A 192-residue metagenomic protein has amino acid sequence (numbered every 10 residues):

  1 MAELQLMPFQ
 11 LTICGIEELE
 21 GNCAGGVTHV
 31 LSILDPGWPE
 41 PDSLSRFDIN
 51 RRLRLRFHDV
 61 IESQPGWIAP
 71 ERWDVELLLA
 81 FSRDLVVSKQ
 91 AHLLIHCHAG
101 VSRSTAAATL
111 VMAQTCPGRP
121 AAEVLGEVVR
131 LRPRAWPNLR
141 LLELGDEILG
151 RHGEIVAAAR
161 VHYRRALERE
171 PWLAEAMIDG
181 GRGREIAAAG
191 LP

Functional and structural regions predicted by a protein language model:
M1-R46: Glycine-rich, flexible N-terminal cofactor/catalytic loop recognition
H29-L31, R51-L55: Hydrophobic/aromatic beta-strand patches that form the interior of the parallel beta-sheet core in alpha/beta enzyme
L34-D35, F57, A99: Glycine-rich His-Gly loop
P39-E40, S63, S102-A106: Short catalytic/ligand-binding loop motif for oxyanion handling, primarily in non-cytosolic enzymes, centered on
D42-R52, F81: P-loop/Walker A phosphate-binding loop and immediately adjacent motor/lid segment at beta-alpha junctions
L53-L93: Helix-loop module immediately N-terminal to the HCX5R catalytic loop in PTP-like cysteine phosphatase domains
R83-T115: Catalytic cysteine-centered active loop of the rhodanese-like fold, especially the PTP/DSP P-loop
L85-A91, A113-P192: PTP/DSP superfamily signal
